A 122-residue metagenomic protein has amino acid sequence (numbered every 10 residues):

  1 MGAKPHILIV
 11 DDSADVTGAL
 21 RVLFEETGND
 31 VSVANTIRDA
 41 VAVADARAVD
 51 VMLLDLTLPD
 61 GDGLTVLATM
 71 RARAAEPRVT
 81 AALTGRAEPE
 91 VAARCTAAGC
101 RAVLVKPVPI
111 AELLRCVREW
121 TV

Functional and structural regions predicted by a protein language model:
A14-S32: Two-component/phosphorelay signaling modules centered on CheY-like receiver
V33-V51: Acidic, metal-coordinating helix/loop segments flanking the phosphotransfer/catalytic sites of two-component signaling
T36, D62-T65: Acidic catalytic/metal-coordinating carboxylates
A42, L64-P77: Short amphipathic alpha-helix used as the core "switch/output" element in two-component signaling
D55, T84: Active-site residues of response regulator receiver
P59, E88: The feature encodes the CheY-like receiver
T96, V108-V117: C-terminal output helix
